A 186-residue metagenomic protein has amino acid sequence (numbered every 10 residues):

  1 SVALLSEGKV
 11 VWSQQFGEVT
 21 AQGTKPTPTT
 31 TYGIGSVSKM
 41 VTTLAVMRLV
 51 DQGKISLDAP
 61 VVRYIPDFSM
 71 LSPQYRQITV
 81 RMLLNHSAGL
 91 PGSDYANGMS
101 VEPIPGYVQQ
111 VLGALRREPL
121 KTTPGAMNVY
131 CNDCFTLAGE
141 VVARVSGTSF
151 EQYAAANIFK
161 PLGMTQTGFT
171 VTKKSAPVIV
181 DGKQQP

Functional and structural regions predicted by a protein language model:
S1-I34, K54-S56, R63, R116-E118 (+1 more regions): Short, conserved catalytic-motif segment at the N-terminal edge
V2, G8, T31-D58, F135-A143: Active-site SXXK
V10-F16, A21, T43, D51-I55 (+4 more regions): Short helix-loop boundary/capping segments at the starts of domains
T27, V41, M47-P66, V145-K173: Short, well-structured active-site flanking segments
P28, I34, M40, I55 (+4 more regions): Generic alpha-helical scaffold signal
T30-Y32, V41, F68, L115 (+1 more regions): Aromatic-residue hotspot detector
S72-P186: Short, surface-exposed loop or secondary-structure junction motifs that flank catalytic or metal-binding residues
